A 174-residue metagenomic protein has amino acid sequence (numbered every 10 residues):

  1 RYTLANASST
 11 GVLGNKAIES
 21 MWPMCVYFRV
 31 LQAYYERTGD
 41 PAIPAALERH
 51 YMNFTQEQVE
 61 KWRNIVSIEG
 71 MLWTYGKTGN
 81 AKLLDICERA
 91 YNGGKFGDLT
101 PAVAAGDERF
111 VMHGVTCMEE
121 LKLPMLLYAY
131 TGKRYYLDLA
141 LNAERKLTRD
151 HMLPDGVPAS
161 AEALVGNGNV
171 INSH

Functional and structural regions predicted by a protein language model:
R1-H174: Glycan-recognition and catalytic cores of secretory/periplasmic carbohydrate-active enzymes
